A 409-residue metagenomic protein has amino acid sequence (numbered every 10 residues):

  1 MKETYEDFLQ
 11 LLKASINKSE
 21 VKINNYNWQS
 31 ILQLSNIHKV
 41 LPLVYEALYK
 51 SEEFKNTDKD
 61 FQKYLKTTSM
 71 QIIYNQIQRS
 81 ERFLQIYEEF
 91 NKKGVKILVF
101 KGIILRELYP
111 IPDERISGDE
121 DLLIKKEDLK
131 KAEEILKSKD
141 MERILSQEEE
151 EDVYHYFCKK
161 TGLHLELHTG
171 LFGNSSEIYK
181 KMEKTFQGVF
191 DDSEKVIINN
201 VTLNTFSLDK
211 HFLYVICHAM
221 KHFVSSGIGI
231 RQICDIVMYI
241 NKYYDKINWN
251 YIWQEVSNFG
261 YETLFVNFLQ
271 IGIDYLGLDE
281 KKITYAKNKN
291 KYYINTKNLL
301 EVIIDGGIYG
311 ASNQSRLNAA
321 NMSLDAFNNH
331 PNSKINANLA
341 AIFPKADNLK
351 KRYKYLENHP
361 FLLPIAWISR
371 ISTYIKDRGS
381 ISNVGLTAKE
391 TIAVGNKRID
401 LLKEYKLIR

Functional and structural regions predicted by a protein language model:
M1-G118, I124-R409: Conserved NTP-donor binding/palm subdomain of two-metal-ion nucleotidyltransferases/polymerases, i.e., the charged
